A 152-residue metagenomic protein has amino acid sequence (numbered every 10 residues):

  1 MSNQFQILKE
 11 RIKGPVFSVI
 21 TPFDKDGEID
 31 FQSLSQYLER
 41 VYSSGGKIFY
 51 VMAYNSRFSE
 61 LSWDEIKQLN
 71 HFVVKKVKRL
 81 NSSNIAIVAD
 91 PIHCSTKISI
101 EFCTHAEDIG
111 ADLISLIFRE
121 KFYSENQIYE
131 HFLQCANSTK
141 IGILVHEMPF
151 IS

Functional and structural regions predicted by a protein language model:
S2-S152: Active-site beta->alpha loop and helix N-cap motifs at the rims of alpha/beta catalytic domains
